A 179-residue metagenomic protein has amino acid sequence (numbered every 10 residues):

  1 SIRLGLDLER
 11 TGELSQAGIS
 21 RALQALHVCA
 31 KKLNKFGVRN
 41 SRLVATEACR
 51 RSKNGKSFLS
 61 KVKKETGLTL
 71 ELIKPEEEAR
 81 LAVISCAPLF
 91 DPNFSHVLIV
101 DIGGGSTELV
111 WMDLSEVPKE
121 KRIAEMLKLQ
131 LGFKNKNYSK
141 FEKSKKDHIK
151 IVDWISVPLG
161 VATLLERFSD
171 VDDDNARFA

Functional and structural regions predicted by a protein language model:
S1-A17, S115-F178: Short glycine-rich, Thr/Ser-proximal phosphate-binding strand/loop in the N-terminal lobe of ATP-dependent enzymes
S1-K64, T69, Q130, N135-K136: Conserved phosphate-binding loops in N-terminal lobes of ATP-dependent enzymes of the actin/Hsp70/sugar-kinase
V44, L109, V157: Residue-level signature of catalytic and energy-coupling elements of molecular machines, predominantly ATP/GTP-dependent
T46-A48, P75-E77, L114: Short, ordered loop/turn segments at secondary-structure junctions
F58-E65, L89-P92, L114-R122, L129: A glycine- and small-aliphatic-rich helix-loop capping segment at beta-alpha/alpha-beta transitions that lines
I73-L98: Conserved phosphate-binding catalytic cores of ATP/NTP-utilizing and phosphoryl-transfer enzymes
V100-S106, G160: A short acidic Gly-Thr/Ser loop motif
T107-D113: Short beta-strand scaffold segments in enzyme catalytic cores
